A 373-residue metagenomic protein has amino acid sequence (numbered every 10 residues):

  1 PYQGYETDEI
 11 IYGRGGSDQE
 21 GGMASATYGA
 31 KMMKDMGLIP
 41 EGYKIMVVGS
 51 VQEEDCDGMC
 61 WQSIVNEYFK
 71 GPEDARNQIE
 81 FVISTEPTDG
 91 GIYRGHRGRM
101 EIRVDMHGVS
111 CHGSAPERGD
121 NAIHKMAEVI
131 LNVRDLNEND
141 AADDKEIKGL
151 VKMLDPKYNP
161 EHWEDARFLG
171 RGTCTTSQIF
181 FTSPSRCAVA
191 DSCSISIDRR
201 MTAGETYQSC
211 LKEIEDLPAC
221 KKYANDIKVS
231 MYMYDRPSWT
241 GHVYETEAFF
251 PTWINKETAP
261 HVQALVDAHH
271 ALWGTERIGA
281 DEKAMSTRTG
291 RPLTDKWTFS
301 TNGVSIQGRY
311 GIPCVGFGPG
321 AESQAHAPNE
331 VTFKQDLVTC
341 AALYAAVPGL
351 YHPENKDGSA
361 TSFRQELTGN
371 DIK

Functional and structural regions predicted by a protein language model:
P1-Y12, D35-Y43, A321, I372-K373: Acidic/His- and Gly-rich active-site-bordering loop/insert found across diverse amide/peptide-bond hydrolases
P1-Y5, R97-R99, G241-E245: Short, flexible, mixed-charge acidic loops at enzyme active sites
Y2-G13, H107-G108, M285-T289: Glycine/charged-rich beta-loop-alpha catalytic/anionic-binding loops adjacent to active sites
I11, Q78-S84, E101-R103, C314-G316: Short glycine-aspartate micro-motif
G13-S17, V51-E54, C111-D120: Flexible, glycine/proline-enriched loop segments at strand-loop-helix junctions that form or flank small-ligand binding
Q19-G98: Acidic/histidine-rich catalytic neighborhood of metal-dependent amide-processing enzymes
P87, R103-K373: Metal-dependent amide/peptide-bond hydrolase catalytic core, centered on the "pita-bread" metallohydrolase fold
